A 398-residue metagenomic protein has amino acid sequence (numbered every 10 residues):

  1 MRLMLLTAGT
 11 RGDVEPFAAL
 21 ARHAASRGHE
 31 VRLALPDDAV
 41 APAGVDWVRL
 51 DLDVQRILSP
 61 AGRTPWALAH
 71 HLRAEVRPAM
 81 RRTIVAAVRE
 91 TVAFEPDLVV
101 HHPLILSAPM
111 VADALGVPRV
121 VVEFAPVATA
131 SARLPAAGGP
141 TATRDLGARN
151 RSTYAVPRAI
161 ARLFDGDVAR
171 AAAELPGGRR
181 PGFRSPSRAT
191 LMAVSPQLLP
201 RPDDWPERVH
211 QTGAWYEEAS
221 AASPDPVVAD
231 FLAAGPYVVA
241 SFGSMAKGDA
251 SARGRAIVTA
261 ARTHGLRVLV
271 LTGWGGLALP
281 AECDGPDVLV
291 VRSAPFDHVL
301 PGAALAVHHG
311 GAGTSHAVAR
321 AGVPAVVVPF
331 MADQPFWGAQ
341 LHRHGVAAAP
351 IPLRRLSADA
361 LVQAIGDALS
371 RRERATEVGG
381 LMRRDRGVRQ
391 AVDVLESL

Functional and structural regions predicted by a protein language model:
M1-R11, E15-R32, D38-D46, R149-R162 (+5 more regions): Nucleotide-activated sugar donor-binding and catalytic core shared by glycosyltransferases and related lipid-linked
G12, A108, L199, E218-A219 (+5 more regions): Flexible loop/turn segments at secondary-structure boundaries
A18, P109-D113, V258, S315-H316: Short, hydrophobic alpha-helix immediately C-terminal to the catalytic nucleophile
R32-Y237, F242-R255, R262-L266: Nucleotide-sugar-dependent glycosyltransferase catalytic domains
D53, A125-P126, W274-G275, M331-D333: Short glycine-enriched loops at secondary-structure junctions
P103, E123, T272, G310-G311 (+1 more regions): Nucleotide-sugar donor-binding loop of glycosyltransferases
R255-L289: Catalytic donor nucleotide-activated moiety binding site of glycosyltransferases and closely related
